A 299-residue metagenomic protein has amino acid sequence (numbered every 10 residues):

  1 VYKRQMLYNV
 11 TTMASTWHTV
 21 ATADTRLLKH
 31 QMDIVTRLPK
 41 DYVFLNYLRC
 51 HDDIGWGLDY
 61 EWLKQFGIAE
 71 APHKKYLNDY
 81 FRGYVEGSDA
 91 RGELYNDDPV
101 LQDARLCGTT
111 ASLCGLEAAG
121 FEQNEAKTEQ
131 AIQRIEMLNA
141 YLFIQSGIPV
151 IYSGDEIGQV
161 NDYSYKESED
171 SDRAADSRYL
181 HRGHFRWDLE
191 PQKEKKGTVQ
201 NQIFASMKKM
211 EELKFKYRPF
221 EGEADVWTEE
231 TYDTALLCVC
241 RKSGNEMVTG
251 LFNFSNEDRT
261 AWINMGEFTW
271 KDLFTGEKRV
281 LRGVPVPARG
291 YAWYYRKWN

Functional and structural regions predicted by a protein language model:
K3-N299: Active-site and adjacent substrate-binding regions of carbohydrate-active enzymes
